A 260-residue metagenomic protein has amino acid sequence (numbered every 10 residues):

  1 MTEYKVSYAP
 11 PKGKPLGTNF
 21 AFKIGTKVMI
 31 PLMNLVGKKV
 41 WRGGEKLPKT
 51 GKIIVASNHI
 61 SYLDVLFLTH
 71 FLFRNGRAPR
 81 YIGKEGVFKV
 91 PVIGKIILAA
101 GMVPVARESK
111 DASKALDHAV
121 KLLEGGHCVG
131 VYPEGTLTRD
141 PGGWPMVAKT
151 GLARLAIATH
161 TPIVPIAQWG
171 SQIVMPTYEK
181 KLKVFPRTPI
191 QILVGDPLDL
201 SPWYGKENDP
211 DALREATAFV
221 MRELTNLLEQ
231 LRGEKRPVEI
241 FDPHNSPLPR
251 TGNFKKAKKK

Functional and structural regions predicted by a protein language model:
T2-K49, F67, P91-A100, K235: A transmembrane-helix-recognition feature enriched in membrane-embedded lipid enzymes and envelope glyco-/phospholipid
N34, K49-S109: Catalytic core of membrane glycerolipid acyltransferases/transacylases, capturing the structured, soluble-facing
G37, G86, S109-S113, P145-M146: A conditional alpha-helix N-cap/helix-loop micro-motif detector
L47, G142-P210, V238-P247, F254-K255 (+1 more regions): A cross-family acyltransferase "interaction/gating" segment
K52-I54, C128-Y132, V164: Residue-level preference for the first positions of well-ordered beta-strands
I96, K121, R154-A158: Hydrophobic/aromatic ligand-binding patch that stacks against planar heteroaromatic rings of cofactors or nucleotides
L122-L152: Catalytic-site beta-strand/loop segments enriched in glycine and acidic/polar residues
